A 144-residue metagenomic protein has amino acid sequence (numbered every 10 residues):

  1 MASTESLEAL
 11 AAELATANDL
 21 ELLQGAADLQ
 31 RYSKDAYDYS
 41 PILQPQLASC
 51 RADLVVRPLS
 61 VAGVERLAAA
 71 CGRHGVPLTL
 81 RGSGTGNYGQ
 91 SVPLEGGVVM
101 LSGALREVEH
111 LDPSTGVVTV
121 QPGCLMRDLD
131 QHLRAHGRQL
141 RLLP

Functional and structural regions predicted by a protein language model:
M1-G72, T85-G116: N-terminal flexible segment immediately upstream of the FAD-binding catalytic core in FAD-dependent oxidoreductases
L22-Q24, L80, L142: A structural preference for short, hydrophobic beta-strand core positions in alpha/beta folds
V76-P77, Q139: Residue-level detector of anion-binding/catalytic polar loops
L80-G84, S102, P122, P144: Glycine-rich, histidine-containing beta strand-loop boundary motifs that form or position
S83-Q90, C124, R138: Gly/Ser/Thr-rich helix-start
E107-S114, T119-P144: FAD-binding subdomain of flavoenzyme oxidoreductases
